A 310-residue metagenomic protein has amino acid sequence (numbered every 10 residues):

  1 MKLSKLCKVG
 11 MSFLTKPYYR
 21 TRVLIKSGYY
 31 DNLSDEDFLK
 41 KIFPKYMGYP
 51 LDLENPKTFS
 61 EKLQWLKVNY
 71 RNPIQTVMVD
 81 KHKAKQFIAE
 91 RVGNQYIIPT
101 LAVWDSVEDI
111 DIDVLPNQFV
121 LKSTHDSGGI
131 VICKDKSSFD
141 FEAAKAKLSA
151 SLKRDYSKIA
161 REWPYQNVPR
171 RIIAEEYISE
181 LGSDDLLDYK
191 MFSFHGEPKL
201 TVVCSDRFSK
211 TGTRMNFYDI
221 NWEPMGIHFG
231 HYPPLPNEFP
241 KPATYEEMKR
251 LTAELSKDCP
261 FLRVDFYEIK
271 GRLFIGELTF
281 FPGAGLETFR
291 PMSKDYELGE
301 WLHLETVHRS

Functional and structural regions predicted by a protein language model:
M1-Y70: Membrane-proximal basic amphipathic "stem/tether" segments
N55-K134, A143, S149-W163: A conserved helix-loop-beta module that forms one wall/lid of the active-site cleft in ATP-utilizing catalytic domains
W104, H125, E176-I178, S193-H195 (+1 more regions): Short, flexible loop/turn elements at secondary-structure junctions
L115, F141-G230: Phosphate-binding site of ATP-dependent enzymes
I132-C133, K210-F217, G285-F289: A short, polar/proline- and glycine-enriched secondary-structure boundary/capping micro-motif
D135-K136, S193-E197, I269-G271: Short acidic-glycine loop/turn motifs at beta-strand connectors
N167-R171, M215-I275: A long amphipathic alpha-helix within ATP-dependent nucleotide-binding catalytic cores
R250, E268-S310: C-terminal active-site "lid" helix and adjoining low-complexity regulatory extension at the edge of ATP-using catalytic
